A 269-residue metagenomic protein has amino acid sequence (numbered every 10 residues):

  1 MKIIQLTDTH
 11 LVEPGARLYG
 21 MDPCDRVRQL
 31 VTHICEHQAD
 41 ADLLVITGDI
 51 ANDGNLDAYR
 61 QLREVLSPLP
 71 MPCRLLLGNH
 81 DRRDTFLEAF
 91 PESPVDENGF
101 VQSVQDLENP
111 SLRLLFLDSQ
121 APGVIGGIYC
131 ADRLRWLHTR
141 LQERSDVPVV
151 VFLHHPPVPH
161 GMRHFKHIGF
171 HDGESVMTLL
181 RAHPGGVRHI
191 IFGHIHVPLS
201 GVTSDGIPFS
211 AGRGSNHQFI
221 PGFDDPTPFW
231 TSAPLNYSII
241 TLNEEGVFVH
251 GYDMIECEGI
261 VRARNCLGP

Functional and structural regions predicted by a protein language model:
M1-Q61: N-terminal active-site segment of His-dependent metallophosphoesterases
K2-E13, S111-A121, V150-F152, I207-R213 (+1 more regions): Active-site-proximal beta-strand elements of phosphoester/diester hydrolases
Q5-T7, D42-D49, C73-N79, D118 (+3 more regions): Active-site neighborhood of phospho(di)ester-bond hydrolases with catalytic His/Asp-centered motifs
V12-G15, N52-D57, N79-L87, P122-I125 (+3 more regions): Active-site environment of divalent metal-dependent phosphoester hydrolases
A16-D22, E92, M162-G169, D225-T227: Short glycine-enriched, charge-decorated loop/helix-capping segments at active-site entrances that position
M21, R28, L179, L199-P269: Binuclear metal-dependent phosphoesterase catalytic core
L30-L43, G127-P208, I239, V247-F248 (+1 more regions): His/acidic metal-ligating clusters that form di-metal
L56-E143, D172-G186, D205, T227-T241 (+1 more regions): Extended active-site neighborhood of metal-dependent phosphoesterases/phosphodiesterases
